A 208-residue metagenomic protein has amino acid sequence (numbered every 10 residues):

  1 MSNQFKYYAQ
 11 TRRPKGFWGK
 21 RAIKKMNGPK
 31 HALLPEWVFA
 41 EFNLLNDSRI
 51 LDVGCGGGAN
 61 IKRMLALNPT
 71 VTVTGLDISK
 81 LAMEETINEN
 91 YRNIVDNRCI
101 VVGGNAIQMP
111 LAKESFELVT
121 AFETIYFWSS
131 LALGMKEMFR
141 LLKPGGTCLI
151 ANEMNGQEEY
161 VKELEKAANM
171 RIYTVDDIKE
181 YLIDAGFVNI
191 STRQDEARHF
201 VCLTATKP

Functional and structural regions predicted by a protein language model:
S2-Y7, P14, W18-K24, G28 (+1 more regions): C-terminal alpha-helical "lid/dimerization" subdomain adjacent to the S-adenosyl-L-methionine
P29-S48, R63: Conserved alpha-helix/loop element of class I SAM-dependent methyltransferases that forms part of the SAM/SAH-binding
L44, L67-N68, L142: A generic alpha-to-beta junction signature in SAM-dependent methyltransferases
S48, V71, G146: Glycine-centered, small-residue-biased loops immediately flanking beta-strands in adenine/cofactor-binding cores
L51-Q108: Class I SAM-dependent methyltransferase SAM/SAH-binding core
I107-L118: A short acidic, Gly/Pro-enriched loop at the edge of an enzyme's catalytic core that lines a small-molecule cofactor
L118-S130: A short SAM/SAH-binding and catalytic strip from SAM-dependent methyltransferases
A132-P144: A short glycine-rich, Lys/Arg-flanked "PGG" loop and its adjoining helix->strand segment in the class I
